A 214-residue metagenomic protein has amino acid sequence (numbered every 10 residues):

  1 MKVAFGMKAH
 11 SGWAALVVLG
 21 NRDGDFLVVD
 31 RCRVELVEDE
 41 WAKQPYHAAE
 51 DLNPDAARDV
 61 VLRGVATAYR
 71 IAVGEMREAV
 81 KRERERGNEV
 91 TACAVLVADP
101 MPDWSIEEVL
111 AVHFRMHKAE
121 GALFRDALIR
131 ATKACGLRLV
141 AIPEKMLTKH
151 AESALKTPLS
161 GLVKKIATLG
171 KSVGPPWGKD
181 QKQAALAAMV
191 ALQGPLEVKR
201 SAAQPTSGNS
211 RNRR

Functional and structural regions predicted by a protein language model:
M1-S201, R214: Phosphate- and other anionic-substrate recognition elements at nucleic-acid/protein interfaces
